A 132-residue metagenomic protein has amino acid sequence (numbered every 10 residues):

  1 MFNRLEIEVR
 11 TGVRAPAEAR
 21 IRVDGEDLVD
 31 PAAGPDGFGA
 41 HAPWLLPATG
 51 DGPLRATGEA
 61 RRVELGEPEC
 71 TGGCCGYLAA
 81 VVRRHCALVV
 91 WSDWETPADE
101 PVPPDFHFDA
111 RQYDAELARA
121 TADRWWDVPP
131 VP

Functional and structural regions predicted by a protein language model:
M1-P132: Intrinsically disordered, low-complexity acidic regions enriched in Pro/Ser/Thr
